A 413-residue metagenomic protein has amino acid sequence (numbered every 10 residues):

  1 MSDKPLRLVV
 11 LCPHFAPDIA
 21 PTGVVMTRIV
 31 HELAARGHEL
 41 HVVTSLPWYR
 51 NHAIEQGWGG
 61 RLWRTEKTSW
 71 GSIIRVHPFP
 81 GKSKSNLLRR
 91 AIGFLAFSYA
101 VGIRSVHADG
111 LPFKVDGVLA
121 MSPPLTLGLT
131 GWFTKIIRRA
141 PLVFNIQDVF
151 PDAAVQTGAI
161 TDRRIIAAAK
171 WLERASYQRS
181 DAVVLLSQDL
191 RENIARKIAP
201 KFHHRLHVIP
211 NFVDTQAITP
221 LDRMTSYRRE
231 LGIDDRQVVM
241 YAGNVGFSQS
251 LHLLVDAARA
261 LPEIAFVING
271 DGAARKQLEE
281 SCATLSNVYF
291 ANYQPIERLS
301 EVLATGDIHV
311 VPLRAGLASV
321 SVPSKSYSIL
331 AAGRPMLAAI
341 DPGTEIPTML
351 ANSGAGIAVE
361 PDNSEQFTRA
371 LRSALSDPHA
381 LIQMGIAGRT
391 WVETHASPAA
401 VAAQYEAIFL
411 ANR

Functional and structural regions predicted by a protein language model:
M1-K67, D256-R259: N-terminal subdomain of nucleotide-sugar transferases
L46, D189, I209-F212: Carbohydrate-associated surface elements
T126-L129, F133-I137, R164-V183: Membrane-proximal helix-turn-helix segments that form the acceptor-binding/catalytic region of lipid-linked
A195, H204, F212-R229, S250: Acidic anion/phosphate-binding donor-loop and adjacent secondary structure in glycosyltransferase catalytic cores
V213, I233-Q249, V255-R259, V267: Conserved donor-binding/catalytic core segment of Leloir-type glycosyltransferases
Q249, Y293-A304, H309-L330, P335-T348: Nucleotide-sugar-dependent
I264-V267, R275-S300: Nucleotide-activated donor-binding/catalytic signature segment of Leloir-type glycosyltransferases, i.e., the conserved
S373, A380-T394: A short, well-ordered alpha-helix in the C-terminal region of glycosyltransferases
